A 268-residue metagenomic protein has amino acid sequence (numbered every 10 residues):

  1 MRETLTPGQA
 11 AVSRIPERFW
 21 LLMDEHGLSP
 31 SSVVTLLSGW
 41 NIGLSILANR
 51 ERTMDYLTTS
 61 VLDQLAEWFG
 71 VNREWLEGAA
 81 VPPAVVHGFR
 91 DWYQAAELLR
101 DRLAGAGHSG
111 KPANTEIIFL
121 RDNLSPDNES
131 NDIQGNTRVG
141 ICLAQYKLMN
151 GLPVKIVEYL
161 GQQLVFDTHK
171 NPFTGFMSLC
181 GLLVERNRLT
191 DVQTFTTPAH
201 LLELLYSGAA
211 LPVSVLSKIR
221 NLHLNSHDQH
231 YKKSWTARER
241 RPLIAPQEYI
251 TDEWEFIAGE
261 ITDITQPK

Functional and structural regions predicted by a protein language model:
M1-S29: A short, Lys/Arg-rich alpha-helix, primarily the initiator
E3-P7, V86-K268: Intrinsically disordered, low-complexity tails and linkers flanking structured cores
F19, V33, L62: Generic structural marker for isolated residues within well-ordered, non-membrane alpha-helices of soluble domains
E25-N49: Short alpha-helical DNA-recognition segment
W40, E51-M54, A80-A84: The DNA-recognition helices of helix-turn-helix-type DNA-binding domains
L47, E51-L62: General structural concept
T59-W75: DNA major-groove recognition helix of helix-turn-helix/homeodomain DNA-binding modules
N72-Q94: Short amphipathic recognition helices of helix-turn-helix/homeodomain-type DNA-binding modules
